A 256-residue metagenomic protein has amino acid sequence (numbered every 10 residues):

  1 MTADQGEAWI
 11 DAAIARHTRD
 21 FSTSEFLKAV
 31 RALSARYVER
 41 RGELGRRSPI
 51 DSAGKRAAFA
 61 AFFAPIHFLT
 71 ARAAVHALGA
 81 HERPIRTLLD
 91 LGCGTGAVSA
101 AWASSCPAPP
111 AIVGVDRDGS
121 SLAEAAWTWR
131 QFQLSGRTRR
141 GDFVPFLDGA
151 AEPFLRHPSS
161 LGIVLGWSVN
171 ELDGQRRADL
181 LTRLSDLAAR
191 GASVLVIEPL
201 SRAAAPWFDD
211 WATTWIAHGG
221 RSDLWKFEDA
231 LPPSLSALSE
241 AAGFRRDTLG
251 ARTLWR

Functional and structural regions predicted by a protein language model:
M1-R46: N-terminal auxiliary segments of SAM/dcSAM-dependent transferases
G45-A74: Class I SAM-dependent methyltransferase Rossmann-like catalytic core, especially the SAM/SAH-binding loop
T95-A108: Conserved SAM-binding loop of SAM-dependent methyltransferases across substrates and taxa, primarily the Class I
D118: Conserved SAM/SAH-binding beta-strand->alpha-helix loop
A126-L155: S-adenosyl-L-methionine
L161-Q175: A short SAM/SAH-binding and catalytic strip from SAM-dependent methyltransferases
R190-P199: Conserved beta-strand signature within the Rossmann-like core of class I S-adenosyl-L-methionine
H218-R256: Class I S-adenosyl-L-methionine
